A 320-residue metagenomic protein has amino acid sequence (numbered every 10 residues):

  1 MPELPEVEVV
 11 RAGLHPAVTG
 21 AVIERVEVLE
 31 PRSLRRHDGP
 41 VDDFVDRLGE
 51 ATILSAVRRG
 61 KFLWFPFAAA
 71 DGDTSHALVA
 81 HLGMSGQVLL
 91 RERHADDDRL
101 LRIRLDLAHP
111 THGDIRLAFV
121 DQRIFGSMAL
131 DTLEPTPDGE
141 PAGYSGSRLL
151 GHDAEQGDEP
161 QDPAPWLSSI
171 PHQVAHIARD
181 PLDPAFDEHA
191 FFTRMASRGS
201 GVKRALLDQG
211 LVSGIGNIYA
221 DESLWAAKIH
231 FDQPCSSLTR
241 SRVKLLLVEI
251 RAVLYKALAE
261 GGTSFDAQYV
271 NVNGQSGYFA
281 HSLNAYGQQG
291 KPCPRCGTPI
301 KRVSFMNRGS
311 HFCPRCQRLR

Functional and structural regions predicted by a protein language model:
M1-M128, R308-R320: A cross-family signal for N-terminal binding/gating loops and helix N-caps that shape access to the active site
P2, E6, D183, R242: Catalytic cores of large soluble enzymes that bind and process phosphate-bearing ligands
E8, V18, T52, D71 (+6 more regions): Generic low-complexity, intrinsically disordered sequence content enriched in small uncharged/hydrophobic residues
V10-H15, V28, W166-H172, G262-F265: Short acidic/polar alpha-helix capping motifs at helix-coil junctions
E24-F44, D73-S75, E188-R320: Basic, nucleic-acid-binding surfaces and adjacent catalytic neighborhoods in DNA/RNA-processing proteins
D73-S75, H81-G214, Y219-A226: Phosphate/anion-contacting hairpin/loop surfaces
